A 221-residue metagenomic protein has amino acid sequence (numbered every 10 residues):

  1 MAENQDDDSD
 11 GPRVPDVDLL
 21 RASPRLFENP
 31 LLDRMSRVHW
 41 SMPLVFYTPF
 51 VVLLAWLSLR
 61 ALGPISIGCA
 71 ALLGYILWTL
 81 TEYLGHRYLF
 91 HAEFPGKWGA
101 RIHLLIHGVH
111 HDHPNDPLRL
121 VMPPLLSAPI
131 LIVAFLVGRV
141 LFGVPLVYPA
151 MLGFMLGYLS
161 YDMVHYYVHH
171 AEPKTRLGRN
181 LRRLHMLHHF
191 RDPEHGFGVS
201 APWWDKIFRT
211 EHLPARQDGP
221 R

Functional and structural regions predicted by a protein language model:
M1-M151, M163, E194-R221: Non-catalytic, topology-defining segments of multipass membrane proteins
M151-L159: Membrane-embedded catalytic cores of phosphoryl/pyrophosphoryl-handling enzymes
Y161-Y167: C-terminal ends of transmembrane alpha-helices and the immediately adjacent extracellular/lumenal or cytosolic loop
V168-L181, E194: Interfacial helix-loop-helix junctions of multi-pass membrane proteins
L181-L187: Short, membrane-exposed interhelical loops at transmembrane-helix boundaries
